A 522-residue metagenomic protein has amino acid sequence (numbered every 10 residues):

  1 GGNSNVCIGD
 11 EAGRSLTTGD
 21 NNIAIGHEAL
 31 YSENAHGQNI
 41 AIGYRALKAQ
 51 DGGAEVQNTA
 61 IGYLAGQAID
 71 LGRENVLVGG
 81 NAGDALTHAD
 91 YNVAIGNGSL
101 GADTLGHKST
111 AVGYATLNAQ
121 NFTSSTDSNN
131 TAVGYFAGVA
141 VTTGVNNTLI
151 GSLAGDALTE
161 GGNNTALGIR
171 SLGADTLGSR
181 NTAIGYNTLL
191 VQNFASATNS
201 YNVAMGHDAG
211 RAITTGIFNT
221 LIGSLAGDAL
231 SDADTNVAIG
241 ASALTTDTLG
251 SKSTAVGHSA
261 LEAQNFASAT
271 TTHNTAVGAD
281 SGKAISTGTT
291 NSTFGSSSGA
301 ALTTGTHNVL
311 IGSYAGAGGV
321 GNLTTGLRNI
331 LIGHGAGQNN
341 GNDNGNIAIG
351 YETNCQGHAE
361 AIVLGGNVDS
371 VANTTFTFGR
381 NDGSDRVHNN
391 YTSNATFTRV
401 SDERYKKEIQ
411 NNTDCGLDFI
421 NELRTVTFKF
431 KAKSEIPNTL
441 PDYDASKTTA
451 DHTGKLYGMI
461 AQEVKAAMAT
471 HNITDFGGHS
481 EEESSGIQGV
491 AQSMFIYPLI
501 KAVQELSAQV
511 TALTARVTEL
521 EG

Functional and structural regions predicted by a protein language model:
G1-S401: Glycine- and small/polar-enriched repetitive beta-structure motifs of secreted/surface proteins
S401-K429, P437, I500-G522: Extracellular receptor-binding modules and their adjoining Ser/Thr/Gly/Asp/Asn-rich linkers
D418, Q462, A466, Y497-K501: Feature representing long, continuous alpha-helical segments
E422-T425, A461-T474: Glycine-rich, acidic and aromatic/proline-enriched surface loops and short helix-turn segments that act as binding
K433-D442, A461-Q462: Glycine- and aromatic-enriched periplasmic loops at the membrane-periplasm interface of multi-pass inner-membrane
T439-D451: Short, surface-exposed loop/helix-turn segments at secondary-structure junctions that function as lids/hinges flanking
T448-T453, I487-A491: Short, contiguous acidic/charged loop-to-helix segments that flank catalytic cores in large enzymes
T470, T474-G522: C-terminal intramolecular chaperone/auto-processing assembly modules
